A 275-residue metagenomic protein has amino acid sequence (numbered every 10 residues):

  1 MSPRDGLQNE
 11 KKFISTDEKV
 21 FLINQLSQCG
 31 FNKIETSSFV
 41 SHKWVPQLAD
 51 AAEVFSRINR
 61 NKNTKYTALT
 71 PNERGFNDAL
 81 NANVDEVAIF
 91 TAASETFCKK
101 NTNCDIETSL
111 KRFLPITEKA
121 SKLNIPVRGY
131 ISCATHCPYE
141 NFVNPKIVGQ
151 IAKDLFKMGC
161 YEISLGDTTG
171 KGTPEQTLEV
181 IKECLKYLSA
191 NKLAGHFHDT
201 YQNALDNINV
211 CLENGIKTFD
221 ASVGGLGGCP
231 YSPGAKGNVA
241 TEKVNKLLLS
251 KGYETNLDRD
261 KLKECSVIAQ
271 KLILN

Functional and structural regions predicted by a protein language model:
M1-N275: Catalytic cores and adjacent flexible loops of soluble metabolic enzymes that perform enolate/carbanion chemistry on
